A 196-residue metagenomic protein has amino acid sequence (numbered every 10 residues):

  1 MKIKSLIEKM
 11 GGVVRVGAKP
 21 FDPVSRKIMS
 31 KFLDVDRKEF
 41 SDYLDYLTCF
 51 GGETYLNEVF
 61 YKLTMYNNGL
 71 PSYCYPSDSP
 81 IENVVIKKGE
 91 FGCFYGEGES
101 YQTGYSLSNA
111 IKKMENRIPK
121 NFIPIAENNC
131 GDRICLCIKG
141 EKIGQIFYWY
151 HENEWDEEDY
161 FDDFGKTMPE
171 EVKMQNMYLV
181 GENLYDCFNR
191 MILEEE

Functional and structural regions predicted by a protein language model:
M1-C130, I192-E196: A surface-exposed partner-binding patch
Y43-Y46, F147-Y148, C187: Aromatic side chains
A126, C137, F147-W149: Residues in well-ordered beta-strands of folded domains
D132-K139: Broad, structure-driven detector of short, well-ordered beta-strand segments within folded domains
K142-I146: A short alpha->loop->secondary-structure connector
F147-E182: Compact, glycine/acidic-enriched structural inserts
M174-E196: Long, compositionally biased interface segments
